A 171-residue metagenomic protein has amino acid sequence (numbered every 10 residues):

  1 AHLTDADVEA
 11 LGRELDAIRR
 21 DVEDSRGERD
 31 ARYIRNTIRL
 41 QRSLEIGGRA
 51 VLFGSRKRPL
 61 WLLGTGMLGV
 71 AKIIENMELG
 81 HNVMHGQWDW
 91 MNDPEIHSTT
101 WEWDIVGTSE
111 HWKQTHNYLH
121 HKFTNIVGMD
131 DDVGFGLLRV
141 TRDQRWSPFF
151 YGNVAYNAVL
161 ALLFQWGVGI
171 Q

Functional and structural regions predicted by a protein language model:
A1-G47: Low-complexity, highly charged intrinsically disordered N-terminal segments that act as targeting/localization
A6-I18, R56-M67, W103: Charged, low-complexity, helix/coiled-coil-prone segments
V22-S25, R32, W61-T65, S98 (+3 more regions): Generic, low-specificity signal for short hydrophobic/alpha-helical stretches with a mild N-terminal bias, encompassing
A31-N76, F150-Q165: Alpha-helical bilayer-embedded segments of polytopic membrane proteins, i.e., transmembrane/intramembrane helices
V70-Q171: Membrane-embedded catalytic scaffold of the fatty acid hydroxylase/desaturase
